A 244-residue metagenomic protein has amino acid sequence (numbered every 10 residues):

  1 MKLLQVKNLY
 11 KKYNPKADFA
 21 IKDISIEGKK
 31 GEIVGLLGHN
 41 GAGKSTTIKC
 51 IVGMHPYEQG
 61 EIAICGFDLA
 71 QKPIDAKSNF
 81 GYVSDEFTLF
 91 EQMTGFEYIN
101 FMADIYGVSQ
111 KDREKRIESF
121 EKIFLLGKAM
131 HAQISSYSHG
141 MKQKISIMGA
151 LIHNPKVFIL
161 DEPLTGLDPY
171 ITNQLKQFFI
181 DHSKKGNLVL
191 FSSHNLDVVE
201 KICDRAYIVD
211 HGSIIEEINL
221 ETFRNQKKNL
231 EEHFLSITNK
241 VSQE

Functional and structural regions predicted by a protein language model:
M1-L3, Y10-D23: A short, flexible loop at the N-terminus of ABC-type nucleotide-binding domains that lies
H39-G43: Walker A (P-loop) phosphate-binding loop of ABC-type ATPase nucleotide-binding domains
G60-Q71, D75-A76: Conserved ABC transporter NBD signature motif
N100, D104, K111-A129: Conserved ABC ATPase "signature" region
F158-D161: Catalytic Walker B motif of ABC-type/P-loop ATPase nucleotide-binding domains
V199-K201: A short, surface-exposed alpha-helical micro-motif characterized by mixed small hydrophobic and charged/polar residues
